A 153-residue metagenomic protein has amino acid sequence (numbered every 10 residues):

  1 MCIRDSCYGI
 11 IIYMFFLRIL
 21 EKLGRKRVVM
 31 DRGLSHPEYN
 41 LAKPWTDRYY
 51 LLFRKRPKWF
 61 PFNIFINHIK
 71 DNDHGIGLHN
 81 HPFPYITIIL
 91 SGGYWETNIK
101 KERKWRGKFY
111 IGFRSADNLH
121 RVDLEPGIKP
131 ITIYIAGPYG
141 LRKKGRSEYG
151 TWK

Functional and structural regions predicted by a protein language model:
M1-I3: Short, small-residue-biased leader/transition segments that mark boundaries at the very start of proteins
G9-N63: A short, N-terminal "cap"/entry segment at the start of jelly-roll beta-barrel domains of the cupin/DSBH fold
F65-N80, A116: Conserved short histidine dyad/triad with adjacent acidic residue
H81-W95: Short, conserved beta-strand element in jelly-roll/cupin
E96-T97, L119-P126: Short beta-strand His + acidic residue motifs that chelate non-heme Fe in jelly-roll/DSBH and cupin folds
N98-D117: Short acidic-glycine-tyrosine-enriched beta hairpin
G127-K143: A short hydrophobic beta-strand segment most commonly corresponding to one strand of the jelly-roll/cupin
G140-K153: Active-site or metal-binding loop neighborhoods of secreted/extracellular toxin and effector enzymes
